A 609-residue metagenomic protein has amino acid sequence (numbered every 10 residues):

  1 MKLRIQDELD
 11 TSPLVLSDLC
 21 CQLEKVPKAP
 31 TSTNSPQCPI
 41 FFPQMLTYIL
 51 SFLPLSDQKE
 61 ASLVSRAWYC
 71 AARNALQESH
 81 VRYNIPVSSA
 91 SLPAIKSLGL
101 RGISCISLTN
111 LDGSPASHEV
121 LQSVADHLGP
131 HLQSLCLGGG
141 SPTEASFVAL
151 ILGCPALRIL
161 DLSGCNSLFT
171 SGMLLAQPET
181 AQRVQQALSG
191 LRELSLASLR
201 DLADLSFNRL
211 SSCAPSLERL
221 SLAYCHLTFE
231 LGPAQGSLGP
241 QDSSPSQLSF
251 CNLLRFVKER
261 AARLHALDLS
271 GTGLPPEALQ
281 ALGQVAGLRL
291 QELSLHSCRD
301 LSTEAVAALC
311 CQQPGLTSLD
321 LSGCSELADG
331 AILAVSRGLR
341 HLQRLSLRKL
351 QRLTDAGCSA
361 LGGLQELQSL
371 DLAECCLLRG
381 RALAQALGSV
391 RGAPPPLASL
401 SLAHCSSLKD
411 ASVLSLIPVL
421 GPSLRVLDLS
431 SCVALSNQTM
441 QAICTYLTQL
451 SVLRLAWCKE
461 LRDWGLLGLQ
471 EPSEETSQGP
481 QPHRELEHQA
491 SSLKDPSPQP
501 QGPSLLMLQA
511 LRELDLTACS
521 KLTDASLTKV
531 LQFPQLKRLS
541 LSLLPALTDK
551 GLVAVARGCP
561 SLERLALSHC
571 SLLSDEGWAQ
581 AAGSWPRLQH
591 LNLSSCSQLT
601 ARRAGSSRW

Functional and structural regions predicted by a protein language model:
M1-L282, L290-S297, A307-C310, S318 (+12 more regions): N-terminal adaptor-interaction module of cullin-RING ubiquitin ligase components
G99, D126-L128, T143, G153 (+25 more regions): C-terminal capping segment of individual leucine-rich repeats
S107-N110, C136, D161, S195 (+15 more regions): Conserved positional slot within leucine-rich repeat
L111-S114, G140, C165, L199-R200 (+13 more regions): Conserved "Asn-ladder"/turn position within leucine-rich repeats
A234-P245, S473-L505: Intrinsically disordered, low-complexity domain-flanking/linker segments in eukaryotic proteins, enriched
L562-W609: C-terminal interaction modules of eukaryotic adaptor/scaffold proteins
